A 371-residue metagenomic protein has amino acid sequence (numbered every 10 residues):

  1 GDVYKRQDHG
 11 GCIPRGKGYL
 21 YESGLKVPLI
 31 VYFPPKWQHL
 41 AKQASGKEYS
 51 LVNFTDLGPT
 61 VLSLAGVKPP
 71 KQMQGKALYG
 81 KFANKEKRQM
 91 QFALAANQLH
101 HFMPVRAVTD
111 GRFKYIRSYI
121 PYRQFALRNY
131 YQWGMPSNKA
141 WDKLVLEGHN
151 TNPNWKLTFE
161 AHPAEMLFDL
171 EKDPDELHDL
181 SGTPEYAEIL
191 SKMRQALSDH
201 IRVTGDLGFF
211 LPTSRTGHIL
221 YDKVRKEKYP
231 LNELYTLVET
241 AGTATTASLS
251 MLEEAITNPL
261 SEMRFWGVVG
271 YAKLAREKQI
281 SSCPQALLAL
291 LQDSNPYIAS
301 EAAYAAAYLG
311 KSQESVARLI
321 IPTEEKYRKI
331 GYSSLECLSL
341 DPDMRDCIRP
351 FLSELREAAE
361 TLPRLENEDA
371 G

Functional and structural regions predicted by a protein language model:
G1-Y4: Short, small-residue-biased leader/transition segments that mark boundaries at the very start of proteins
R6, N53-L57, L62, A95-H100 (+3 more regions): Extended catalytic-interface subdomain
H9-G10: Active-site metal-binding loops of divalent metal-dependent hydrolases
R15-Y19, A93-L94, T151-K156: Short, P/G- and charge-enriched loop/turn segments at secondary-structure junctions
K17-Q72, K76-R88, H178: Substrate-binding rim/cap in mid-to-C-terminal beta-strand-loop elements of soluble/periplasmic
E22, L99-G182, E188: C-terminal, low-complexity/hydrophilic appendages and adjacent surface loops of extracellular/periplasmic anionic
K26, H149-A164, K172, L180-G371: Long, internal low-complexity/basic segments
P34, V61-P69, F82-E86, R117 (+5 more regions): A generic secondary-structure signal for well-formed alpha-helical elements
